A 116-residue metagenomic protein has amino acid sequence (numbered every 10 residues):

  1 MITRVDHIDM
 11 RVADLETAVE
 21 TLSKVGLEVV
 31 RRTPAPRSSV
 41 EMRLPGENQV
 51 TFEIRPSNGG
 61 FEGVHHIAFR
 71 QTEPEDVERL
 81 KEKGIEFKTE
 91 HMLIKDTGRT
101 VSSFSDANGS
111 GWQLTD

Functional and structural regions predicted by a protein language model:
I2, D9-Q49: Core segments of cupin and vicinal oxygen chelate
R4-A13, S57-K83, T100-S105: Vicinal oxygen chelate
T21-V25, R79-G84: Short amphipathic alpha-helices in soluble, non-transmembrane regions that often serve as interface/regulatory elements
V30, R55-S57: Short beta-strand micro-motifs enriched in acidic
R31-R32, E41, K81-D116: Vicinal oxygen chelate
P36, G46, Q71, D106-N108: Short loop/turn positions at the edges of beta-strands in beta-sheet-rich folds
G46, G60, K95: Extracellular/periplasmic catalytic domains that process cell-envelope and extracellular macromolecules
E47-F52, N108-W112: Short, charged/polar, Gly/Pro-enriched secondary-structure boundary elements
